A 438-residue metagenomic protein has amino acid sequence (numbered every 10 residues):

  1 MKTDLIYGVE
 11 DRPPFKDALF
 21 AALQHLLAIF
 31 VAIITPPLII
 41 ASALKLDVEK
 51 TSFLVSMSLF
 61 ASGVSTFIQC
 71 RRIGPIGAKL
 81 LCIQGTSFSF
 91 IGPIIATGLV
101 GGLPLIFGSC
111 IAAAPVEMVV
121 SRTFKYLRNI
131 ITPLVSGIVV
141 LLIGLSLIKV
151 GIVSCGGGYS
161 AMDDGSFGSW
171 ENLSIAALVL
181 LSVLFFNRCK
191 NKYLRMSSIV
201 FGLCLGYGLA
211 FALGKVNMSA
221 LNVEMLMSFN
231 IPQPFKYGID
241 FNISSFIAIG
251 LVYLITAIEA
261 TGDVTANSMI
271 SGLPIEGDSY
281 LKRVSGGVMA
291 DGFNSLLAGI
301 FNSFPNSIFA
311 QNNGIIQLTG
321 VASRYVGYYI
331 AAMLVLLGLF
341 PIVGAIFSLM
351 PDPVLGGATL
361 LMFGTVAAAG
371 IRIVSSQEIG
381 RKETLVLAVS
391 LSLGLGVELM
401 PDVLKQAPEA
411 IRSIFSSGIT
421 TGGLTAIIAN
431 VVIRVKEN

Functional and structural regions predicted by a protein language model:
M1-A21, D164, A220-F235, M269-G286 (+1 more regions): Intrinsically disordered, low-complexity non-transmembrane regions of multi-pass membrane transporters
M1-L81, S89-L99: N-terminal signal-anchor module of multipass membrane proteins
K2-T3, I33-P37, A41, L178-C189 (+6 more regions): Juxtamembrane interface elements at the cytosolic ends of transmembrane helices in multi-pass membrane proteins
F15, A41-K79, L251-R324: Membrane-embedded helical hairpins/re-entrant loop segments and their flanking transmembrane helices within multi-pass
K16-A28, G168-L180, S197-S198, L213 (+2 more regions): Hydrophobic, membrane-embedded alpha-helices of multi-pass small-molecule transporters
F53-L54, P75-F88, N129-I138, R195-V200 (+4 more regions): Short, non-helical or kinked segments that cap or interrupt transmembrane helices
S56-L59, G63, C82-T86, C110-A114 (+10 more regions): Transmembrane helix-bundle signature of multi-pass membrane transporters/permeases
T97-N217, Y329-N438: Membrane-embedded alpha-helical modules
